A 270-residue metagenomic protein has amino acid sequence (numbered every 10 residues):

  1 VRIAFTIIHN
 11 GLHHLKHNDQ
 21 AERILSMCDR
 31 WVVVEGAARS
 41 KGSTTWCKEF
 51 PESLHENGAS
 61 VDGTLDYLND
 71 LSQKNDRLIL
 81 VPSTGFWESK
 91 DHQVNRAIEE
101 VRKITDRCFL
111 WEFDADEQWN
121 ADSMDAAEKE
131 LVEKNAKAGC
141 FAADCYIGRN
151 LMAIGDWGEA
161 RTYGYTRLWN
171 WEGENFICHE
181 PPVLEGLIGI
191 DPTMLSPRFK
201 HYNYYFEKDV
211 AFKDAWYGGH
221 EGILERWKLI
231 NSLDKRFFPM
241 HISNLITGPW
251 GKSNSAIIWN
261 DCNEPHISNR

Functional and structural regions predicted by a protein language model:
R2-A4: Cell-envelope/extracellular polymer assembly enzymes that use nucleotide-activated donors
T6-N10, V34, S83, E112-D114 (+1 more regions): Short His-Asn-centered micro-motif
N10-H13, D116-N120: Short acidic, S/G/P-rich loop/turn micro-motifs used as interaction or catalytic elements
G11-C47: Short, well-formed alpha-helical segments that are part of the catalytic scaffolds of diverse glycosyltransferases
H14, S40, W87, I147-G148: Flexible, glycine-rich phosphate/dinucleotide-binding loops and adjacent beta-alpha linkers at cofactor/substrate
V34-C108: Active-site-proximal specificity loops/subdomain of glycosyltransferases
E88-E99, E112, Q118-R270: Catalytic-site signature of metal-activated, phosphate-bearing donor transferases, centered on the GT-A/GT-A-like
